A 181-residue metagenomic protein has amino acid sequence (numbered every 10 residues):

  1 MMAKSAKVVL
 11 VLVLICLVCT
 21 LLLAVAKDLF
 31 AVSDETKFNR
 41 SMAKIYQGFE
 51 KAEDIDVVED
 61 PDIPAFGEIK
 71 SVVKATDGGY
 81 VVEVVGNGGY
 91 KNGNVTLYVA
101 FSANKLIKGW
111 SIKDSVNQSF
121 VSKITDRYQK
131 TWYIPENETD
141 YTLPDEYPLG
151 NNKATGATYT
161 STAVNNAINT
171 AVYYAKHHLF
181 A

Functional and structural regions predicted by a protein language model:
M2-A181: Flexible, solvent-exposed loop/hinge segments and secondary-structure transition points
